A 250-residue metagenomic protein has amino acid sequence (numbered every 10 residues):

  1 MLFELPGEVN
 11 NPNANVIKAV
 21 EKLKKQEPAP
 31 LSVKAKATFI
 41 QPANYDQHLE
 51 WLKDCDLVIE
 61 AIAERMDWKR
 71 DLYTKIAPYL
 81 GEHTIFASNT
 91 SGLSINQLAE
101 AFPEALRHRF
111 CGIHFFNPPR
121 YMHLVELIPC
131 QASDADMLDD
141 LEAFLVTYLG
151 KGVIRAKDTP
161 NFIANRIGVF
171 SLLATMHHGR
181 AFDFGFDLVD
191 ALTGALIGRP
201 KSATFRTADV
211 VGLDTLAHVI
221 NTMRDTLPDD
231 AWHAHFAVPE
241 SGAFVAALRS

Functional and structural regions predicted by a protein language model:
M1-S250: N-terminal glycine-rich phosphate-binding loop for ADP-containing cofactors
